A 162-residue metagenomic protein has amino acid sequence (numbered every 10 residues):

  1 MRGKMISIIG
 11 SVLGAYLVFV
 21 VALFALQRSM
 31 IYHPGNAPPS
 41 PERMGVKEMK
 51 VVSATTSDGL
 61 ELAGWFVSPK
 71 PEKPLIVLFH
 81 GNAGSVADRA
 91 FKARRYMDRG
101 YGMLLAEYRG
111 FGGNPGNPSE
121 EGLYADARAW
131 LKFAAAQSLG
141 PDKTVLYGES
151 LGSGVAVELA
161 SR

Functional and structural regions predicted by a protein language model:
M1-I8: Feature marks short, highly hydrophobic, charge-poor N-terminal signal-anchor/signal peptide-like helices that anchor
I8-T55: An N-terminal hydrophobic leader/cap segment in hydrolases
L26-Q27, A125, V157: Residue-level micro-sites within transmembrane alpha helices that shape and flank functional polar/acidic positions
A54, L78, G148: Conserved SAM-binding loop
S57-Q137, D142, G154: Membrane-embedded segments
G148-G152, A156: Gly/Ala-rich beta-loop-alpha elbow adjacent to hydrolase catalytic centers
E158-R162: Conserved hydrolase catalytic core segment
